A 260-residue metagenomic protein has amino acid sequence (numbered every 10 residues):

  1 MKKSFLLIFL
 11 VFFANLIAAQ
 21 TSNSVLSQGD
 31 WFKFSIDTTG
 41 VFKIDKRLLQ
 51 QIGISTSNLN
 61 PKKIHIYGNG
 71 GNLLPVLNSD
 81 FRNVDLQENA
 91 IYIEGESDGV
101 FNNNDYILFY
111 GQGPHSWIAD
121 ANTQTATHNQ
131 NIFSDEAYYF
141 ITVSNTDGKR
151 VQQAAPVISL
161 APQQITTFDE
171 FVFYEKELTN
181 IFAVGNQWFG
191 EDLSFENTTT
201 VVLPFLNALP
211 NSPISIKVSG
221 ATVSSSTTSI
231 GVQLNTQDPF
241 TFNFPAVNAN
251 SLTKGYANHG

Functional and structural regions predicted by a protein language model:
M1-S22: Bacterial Sec-dependent N-terminal signal peptides
Q20-D37, I52-G260: Structured catalytic cores of large enzymes
G40-I44: Ligand-binding face of N-terminal immunoglobulin V-set domains in extracellular IgSF glycoproteins
